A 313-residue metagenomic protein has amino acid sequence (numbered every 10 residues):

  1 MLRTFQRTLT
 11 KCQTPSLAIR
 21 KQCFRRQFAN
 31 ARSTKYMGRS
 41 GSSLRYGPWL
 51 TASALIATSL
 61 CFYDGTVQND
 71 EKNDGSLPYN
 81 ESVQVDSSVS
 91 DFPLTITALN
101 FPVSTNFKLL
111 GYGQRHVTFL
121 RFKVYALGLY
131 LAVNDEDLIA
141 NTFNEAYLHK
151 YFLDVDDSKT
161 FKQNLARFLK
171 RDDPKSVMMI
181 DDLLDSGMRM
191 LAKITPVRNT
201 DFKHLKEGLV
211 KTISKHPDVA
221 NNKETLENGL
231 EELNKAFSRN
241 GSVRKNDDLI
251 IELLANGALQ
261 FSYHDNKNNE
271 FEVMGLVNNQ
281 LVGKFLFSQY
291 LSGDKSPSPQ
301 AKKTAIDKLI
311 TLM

Functional and structural regions predicted by a protein language model:
M1-P48: N-terminal mitochondrial targeting presequence
Y36-K245, E272-M313: Extracellular glycan-recognition regions
S238, R244-D265: Short tryptophan-centered beta-strand motifs in secreted/extracellular beta-sheet-rich domains of glycan-recognition
S262-L276: Short, compositionally biased
